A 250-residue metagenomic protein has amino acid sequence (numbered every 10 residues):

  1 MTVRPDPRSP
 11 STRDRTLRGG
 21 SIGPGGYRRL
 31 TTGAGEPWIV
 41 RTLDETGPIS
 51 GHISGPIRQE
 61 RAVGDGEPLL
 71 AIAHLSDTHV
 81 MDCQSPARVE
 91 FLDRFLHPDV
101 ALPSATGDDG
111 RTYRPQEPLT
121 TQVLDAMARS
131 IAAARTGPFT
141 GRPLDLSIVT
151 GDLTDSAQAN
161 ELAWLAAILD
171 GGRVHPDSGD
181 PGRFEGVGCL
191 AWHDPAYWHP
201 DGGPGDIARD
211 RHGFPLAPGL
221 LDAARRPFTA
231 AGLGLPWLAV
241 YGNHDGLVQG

Functional and structural regions predicted by a protein language model:
M1-I148, T154-Y241, G246-G250: Acidic, histidine-bearing metal-coordination/catalytic regions of metal-dependent phosphoesterases
